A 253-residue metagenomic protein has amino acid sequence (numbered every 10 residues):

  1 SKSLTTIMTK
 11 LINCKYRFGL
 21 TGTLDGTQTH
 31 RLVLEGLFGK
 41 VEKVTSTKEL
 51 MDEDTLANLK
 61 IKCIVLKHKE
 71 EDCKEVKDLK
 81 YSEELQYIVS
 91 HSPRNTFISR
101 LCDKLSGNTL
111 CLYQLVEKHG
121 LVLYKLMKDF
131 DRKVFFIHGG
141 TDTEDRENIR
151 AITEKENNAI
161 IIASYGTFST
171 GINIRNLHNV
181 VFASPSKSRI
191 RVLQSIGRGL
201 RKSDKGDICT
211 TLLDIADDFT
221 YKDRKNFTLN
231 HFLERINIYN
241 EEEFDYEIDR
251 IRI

Functional and structural regions predicted by a protein language model:
S1-K62, Y239: Post-DEXD/H (motif II) to motif III coupling segment of the RecA-like Helicase ATP-binding lobe
N13-Y16, H30, F38-V41, A57-K60 (+4 more regions): Short glycine-/polar-rich loops that comprise or flank the Walker A/P-loop and associated switch/sensor motifs
L24-D25, N179, K187-L212: Conserved SF2 helicase motif VI
A57-E83, M127, D131: Short, basic/glycine-rich phosphate-binding loops at helix/coil junctions that contact nucleotide phosphates
Q86-M127, Y239: Conserved strand-helix element at the start of the C-terminal RecA-like helicase core
L110, H119-V122, D131-I172: Conserved helicase ATPase core of P-loop NTP-dependent helicases/translocases
R198-L233: Conserved segment of the helicase C-terminal RecA-like domain
T211, N226-I253: Long, hydrophobic alpha-helical segments
